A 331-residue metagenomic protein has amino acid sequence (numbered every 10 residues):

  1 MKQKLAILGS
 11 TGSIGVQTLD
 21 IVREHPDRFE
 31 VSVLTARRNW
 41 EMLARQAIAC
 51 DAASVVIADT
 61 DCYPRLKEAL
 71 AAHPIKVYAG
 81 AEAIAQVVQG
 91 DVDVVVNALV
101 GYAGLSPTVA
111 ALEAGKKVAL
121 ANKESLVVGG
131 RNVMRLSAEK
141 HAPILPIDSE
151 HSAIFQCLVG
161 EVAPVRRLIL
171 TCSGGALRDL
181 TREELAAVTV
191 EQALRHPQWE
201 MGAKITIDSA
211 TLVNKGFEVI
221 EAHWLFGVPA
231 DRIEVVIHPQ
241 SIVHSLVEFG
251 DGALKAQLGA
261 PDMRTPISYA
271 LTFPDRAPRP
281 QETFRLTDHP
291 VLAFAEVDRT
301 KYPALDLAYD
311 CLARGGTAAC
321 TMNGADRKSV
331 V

Functional and structural regions predicted by a protein language model:
M1-V331: Catalytic, metal-anchored helix/loop core of enzyme active sites in primary metabolism
